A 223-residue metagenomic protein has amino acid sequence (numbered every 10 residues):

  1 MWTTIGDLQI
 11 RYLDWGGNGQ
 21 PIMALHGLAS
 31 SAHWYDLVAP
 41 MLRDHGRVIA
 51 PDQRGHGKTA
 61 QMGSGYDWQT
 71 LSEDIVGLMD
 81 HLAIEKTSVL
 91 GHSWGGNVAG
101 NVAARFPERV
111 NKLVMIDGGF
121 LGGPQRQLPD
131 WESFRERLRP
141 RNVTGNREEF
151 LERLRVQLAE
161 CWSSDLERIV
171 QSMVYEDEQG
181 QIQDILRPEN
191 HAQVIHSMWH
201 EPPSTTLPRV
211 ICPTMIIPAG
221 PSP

Functional and structural regions predicted by a protein language model:
M1-Q9: N-terminal cap/lid segment of alpha/beta-hydrolase-fold proteins
L8-Q61: Conserved HGGG/HGGXW glycine-rich cap/lid loop of the alpha/beta-hydrolase fold
D52, S88, N111-V114: Residue in the alpha/beta-hydrolase core beta-strand immediately N-terminal to the catalytic nucleophile
Q69-T87: Conserved acidic catalytic loop of the alpha/beta-hydrolase fold
L71, V89-G91, I116: Short beta-strand immediately N-terminal to the catalytic nucleophile in serine-hydrolase-like folds
G91, G95, A99: Gly/Ala-rich beta-loop-alpha elbow adjacent to hydrolase catalytic centers
G100-A104, N111-R147: Flexible "cap/lid" loop of the alpha/beta hydrolase fold
D177-P223: Conserved serine/cysteine hydrolase catalytic core
